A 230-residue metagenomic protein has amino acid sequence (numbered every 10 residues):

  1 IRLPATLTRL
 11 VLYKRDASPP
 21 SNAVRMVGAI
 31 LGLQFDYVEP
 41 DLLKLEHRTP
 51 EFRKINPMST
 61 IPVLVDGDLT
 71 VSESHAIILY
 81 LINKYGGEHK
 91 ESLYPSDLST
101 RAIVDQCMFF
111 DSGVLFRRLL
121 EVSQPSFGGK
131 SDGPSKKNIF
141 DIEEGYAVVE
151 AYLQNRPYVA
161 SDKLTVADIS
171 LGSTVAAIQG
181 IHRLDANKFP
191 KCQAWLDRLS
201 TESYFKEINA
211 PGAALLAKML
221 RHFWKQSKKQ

Functional and structural regions predicted by a protein language model:
I1-L10, L220-Q230: Eukaryotic N-terminal low-complexity, Ser/Thr- and Lys/Arg-rich leader segments that predominantly function as
R2-K137, E143, E150: GST-like domain detector, emphasizing the conserved glutathione-binding G-site in the N-terminal thioredoxin-like
P50-K54, L216, H222-W224: Short low-complexity, flexible loop/linker segments enriched in glycine and/or proline with clustered acidic
L81, C107-S203: GST-like fold's C-terminal all-alpha helical module
S203-F205, L215-K218: C-terminal peripheral helix-coil segments that are non-catalytic and often amphipathic
I208: Charged phosphate-binding loop/patch that engages nucleotide di/tri-phosphates or the phosphate backbone of nucleic
P211-G212: Exported/periplasmic ABC-transporter solute-binding proteins
